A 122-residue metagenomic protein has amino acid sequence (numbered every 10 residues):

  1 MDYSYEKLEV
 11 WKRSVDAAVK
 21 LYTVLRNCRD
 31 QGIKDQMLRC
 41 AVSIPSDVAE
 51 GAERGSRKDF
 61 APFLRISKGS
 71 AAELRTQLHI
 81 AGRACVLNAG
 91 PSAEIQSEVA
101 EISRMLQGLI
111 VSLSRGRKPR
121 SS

Functional and structural regions predicted by a protein language model:
M1-S122: Short, C-terminally biased terminal segments at protein or domain edges
